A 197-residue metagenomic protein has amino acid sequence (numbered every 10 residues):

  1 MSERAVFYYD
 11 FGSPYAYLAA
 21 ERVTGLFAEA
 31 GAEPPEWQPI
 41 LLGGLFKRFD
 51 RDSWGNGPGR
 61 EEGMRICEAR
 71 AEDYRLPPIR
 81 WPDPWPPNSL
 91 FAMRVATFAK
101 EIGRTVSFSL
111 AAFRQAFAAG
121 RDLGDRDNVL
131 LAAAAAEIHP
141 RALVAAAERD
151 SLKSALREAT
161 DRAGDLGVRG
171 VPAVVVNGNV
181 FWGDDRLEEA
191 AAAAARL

Functional and structural regions predicted by a protein language model:
R4-F7, F11-E33, R114-L197: C-terminal cap of thioredoxin/glutaredoxin-like
F11, Y15-A116: Structural alpha/beta surface segment adjacent to cysteine/selenocysteine redox centers across thiol/disulfide enzymes
